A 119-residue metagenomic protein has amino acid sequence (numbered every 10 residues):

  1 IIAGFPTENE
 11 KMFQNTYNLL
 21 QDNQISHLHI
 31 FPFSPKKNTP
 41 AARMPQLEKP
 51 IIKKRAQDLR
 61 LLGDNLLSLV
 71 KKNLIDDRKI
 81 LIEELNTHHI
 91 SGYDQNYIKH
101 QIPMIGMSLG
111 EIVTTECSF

Functional and structural regions predicted by a protein language model:
I1-T39, D58, L62-L66: Conserved C-terminal portion of the radical SAM core fold that forms the substrate/S-adenosylmethionine-binding
P32-P35, R43-F119: Terminal RNA-binding accessory module
